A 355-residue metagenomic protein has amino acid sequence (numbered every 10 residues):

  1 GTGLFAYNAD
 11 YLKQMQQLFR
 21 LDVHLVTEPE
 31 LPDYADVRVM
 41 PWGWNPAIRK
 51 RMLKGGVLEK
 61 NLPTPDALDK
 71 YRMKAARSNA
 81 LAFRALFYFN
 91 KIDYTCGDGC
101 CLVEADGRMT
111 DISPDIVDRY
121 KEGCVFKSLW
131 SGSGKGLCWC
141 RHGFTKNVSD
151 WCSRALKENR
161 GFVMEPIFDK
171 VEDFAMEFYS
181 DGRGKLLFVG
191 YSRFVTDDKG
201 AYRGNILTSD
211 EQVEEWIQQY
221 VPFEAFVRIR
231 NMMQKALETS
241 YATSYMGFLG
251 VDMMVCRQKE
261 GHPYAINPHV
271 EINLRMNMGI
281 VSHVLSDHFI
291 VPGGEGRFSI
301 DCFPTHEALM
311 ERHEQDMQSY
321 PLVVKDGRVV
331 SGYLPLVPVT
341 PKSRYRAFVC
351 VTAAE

Functional and structural regions predicted by a protein language model:
A6-P114, S131-G132: Conserved N-proximal alpha/beta basic substrate-recognition cap immediately N-terminal to, or forming the N-lobe
L102-V103, V117-W139, K157-K170, V251 (+1 more regions): ATP-grasp fold ATP-binding core
G123-S149, A175, D198-I217: Glycine-rich phosphate-binding loop of ATP-grasp-fold ATP-dependent ligases
W130-G132, I167-E172, A242-G247, T340-S343: A short catalytic or substrate-binding loop motif that flags glycine-/basic-rich loops and adjacent residues that bind
V148-R203, M254-H269, N277: Phosphate-binding site of ATP-dependent enzymes
F178-K235, N273-I300: ATP-dependent carboxylate/phosphate-activation module, predominantly the ATP-grasp catalytic core and closely related
Y202-Y264, F303-G327: A long amphipathic alpha-helix within ATP-dependent nucleotide-binding catalytic cores
V291-E355: Peripheral (often C-terminal) accessory segments that flank ATP-dependent C-N-forming ligase machineries
